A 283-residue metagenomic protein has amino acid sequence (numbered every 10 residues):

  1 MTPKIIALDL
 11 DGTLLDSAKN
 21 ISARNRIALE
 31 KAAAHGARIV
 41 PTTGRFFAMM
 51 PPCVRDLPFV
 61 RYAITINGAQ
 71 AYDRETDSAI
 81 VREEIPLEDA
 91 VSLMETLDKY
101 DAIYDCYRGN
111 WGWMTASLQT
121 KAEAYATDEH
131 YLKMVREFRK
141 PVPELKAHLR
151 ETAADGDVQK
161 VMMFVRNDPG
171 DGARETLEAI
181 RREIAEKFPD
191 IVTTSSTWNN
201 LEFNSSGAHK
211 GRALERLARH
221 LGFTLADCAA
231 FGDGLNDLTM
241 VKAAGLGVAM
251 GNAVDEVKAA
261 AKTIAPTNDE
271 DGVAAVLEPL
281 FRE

Functional and structural regions predicted by a protein language model:
M1-I5, D9, D16, I21-S22 (+1 more regions): Mg2+-dependent phosphoryl-transfer enzymes with acidic/Ser/Thr/Gly-rich catalytic loops
N20-E129: Active-site phosphate-binding/coordination module
E30-A34, D98, A185, K242 (+1 more regions): Anion (oxyanion) recognition and catalysis
T43, R108, V165, G232 (+1 more regions): Short beta-strand/turn micro-motifs composed of small residues that flank or help shape donor/cofactor-binding pockets
F47, A90, L177, R181 (+2 more regions): A general structural signal for well-ordered alpha-helical segments in protein cores
D56-L57, D155, G222, K258: Alpha-helix termination/capping residues and helix-transition junctions
L57-F59, I66-N67, K187-F188, A243-A244 (+1 more regions): Short, structured coil segments at secondary-structure junctions
T96, Y100-A102, Y107-A229: Conserved acidic, metal-coordinating active-site core of Asp-based, Mg2+-dependent phosphoryl-transfer enzymes
